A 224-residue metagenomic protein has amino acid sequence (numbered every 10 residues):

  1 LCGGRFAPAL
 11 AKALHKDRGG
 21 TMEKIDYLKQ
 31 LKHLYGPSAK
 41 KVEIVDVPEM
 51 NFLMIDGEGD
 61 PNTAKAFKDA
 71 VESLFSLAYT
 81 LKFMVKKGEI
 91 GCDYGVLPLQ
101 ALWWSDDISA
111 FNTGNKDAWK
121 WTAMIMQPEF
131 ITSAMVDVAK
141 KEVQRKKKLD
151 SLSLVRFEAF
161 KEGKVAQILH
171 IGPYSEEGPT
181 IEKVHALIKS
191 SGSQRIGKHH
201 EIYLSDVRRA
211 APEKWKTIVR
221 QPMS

Functional and structural regions predicted by a protein language model:
F6, D17-S224: A solvent-exposed interaction/effector surface
